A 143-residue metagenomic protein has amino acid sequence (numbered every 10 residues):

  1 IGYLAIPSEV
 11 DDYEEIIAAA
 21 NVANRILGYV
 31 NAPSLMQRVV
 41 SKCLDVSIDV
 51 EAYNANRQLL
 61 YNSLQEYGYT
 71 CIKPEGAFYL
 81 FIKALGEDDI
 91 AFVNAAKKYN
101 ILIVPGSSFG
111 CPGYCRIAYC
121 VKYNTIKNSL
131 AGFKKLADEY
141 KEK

Functional and structural regions predicted by a protein language model:
I1-K143: PLP-dependent class I/II
